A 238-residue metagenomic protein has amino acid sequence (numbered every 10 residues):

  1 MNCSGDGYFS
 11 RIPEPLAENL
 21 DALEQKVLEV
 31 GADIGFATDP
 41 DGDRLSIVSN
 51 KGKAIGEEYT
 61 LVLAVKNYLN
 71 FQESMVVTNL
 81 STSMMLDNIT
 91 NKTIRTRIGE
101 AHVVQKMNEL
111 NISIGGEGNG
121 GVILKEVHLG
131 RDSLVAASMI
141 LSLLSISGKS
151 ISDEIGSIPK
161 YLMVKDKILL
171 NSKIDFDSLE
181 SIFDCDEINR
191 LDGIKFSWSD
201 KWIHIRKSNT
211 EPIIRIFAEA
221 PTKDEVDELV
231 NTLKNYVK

Functional and structural regions predicted by a protein language model:
M1, A54-Y59, K92-I98: Short hydrophobic/aromatic-enriched beta-strand-loop microsegments
M1-V48: N-terminal small/polar loop signature for handling phosphorylated ligands or for N-terminal nucleophile
G7-P13, V65-N67, V103-N108: Short, charged, surface-exposed secondary-structure boundary motifs
I34-G52, N108-G116, D192-I194: Self-splicing inteins and homing endonuclease
D39-P40, A54-L61, H128-D132: Short glycine/threonine-rich catalytic loop with a Thr-x-Gly-x-Asp
R44-V62, L86-D87: Short Gly/Thr/Asp-enriched flexible loops that form oxyanion-binding sites at enzyme active sites
E58-V76: Ser/Thr/Gly-rich flexible loops in soluble cytosolic domains mediating phosphotransfer, phosphorylation
N70-K238: Phosphate-binding and adjacent anionic-ligand microenvironments
